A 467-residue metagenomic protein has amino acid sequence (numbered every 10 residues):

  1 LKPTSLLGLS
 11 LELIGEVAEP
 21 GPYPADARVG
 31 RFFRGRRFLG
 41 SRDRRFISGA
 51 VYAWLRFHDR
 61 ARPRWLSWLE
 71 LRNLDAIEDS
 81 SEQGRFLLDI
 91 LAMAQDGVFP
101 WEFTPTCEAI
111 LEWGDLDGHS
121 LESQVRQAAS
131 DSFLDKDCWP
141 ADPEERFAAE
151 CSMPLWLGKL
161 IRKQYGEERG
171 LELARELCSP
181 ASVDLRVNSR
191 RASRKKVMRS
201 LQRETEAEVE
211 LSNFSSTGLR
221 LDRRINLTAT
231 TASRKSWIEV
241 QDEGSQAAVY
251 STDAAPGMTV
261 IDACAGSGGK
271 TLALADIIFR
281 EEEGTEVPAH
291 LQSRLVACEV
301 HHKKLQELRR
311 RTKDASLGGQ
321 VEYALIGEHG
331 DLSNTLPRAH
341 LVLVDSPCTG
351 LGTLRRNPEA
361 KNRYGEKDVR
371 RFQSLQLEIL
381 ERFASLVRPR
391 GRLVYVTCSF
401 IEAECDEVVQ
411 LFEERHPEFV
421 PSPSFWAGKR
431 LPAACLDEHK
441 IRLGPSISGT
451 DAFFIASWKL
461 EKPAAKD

Functional and structural regions predicted by a protein language model:
L1-T228, G284-V287: Class I Rossmann-like S-adenosyl-L-methionine
K159, V300-K303, E307, A360-V387: Glycine-rich S-adenosyl-L-methionine
G257-C264: Conserved class I S-adenosyl-L-methionine
T271-A275: Conserved SAM-dependent methyltransferase scaffold
F279-E282, H290, V387-P389: Helix-to-beta-strand junctions that scaffold the AdoMet/dcAdoMet cofactor pocket in Class I SAM-dependent enzymes
R294-E299: Conserved SAM-binding motif I beta-strand of class I
V300-L336: S-adenosyl-L-methionine
I326-T349, R355, R370, L377 (+1 more regions): C-terminal catalytic and target-recognition region of SAM-dependent MTase-like enzymes, primarily methyltransferases
